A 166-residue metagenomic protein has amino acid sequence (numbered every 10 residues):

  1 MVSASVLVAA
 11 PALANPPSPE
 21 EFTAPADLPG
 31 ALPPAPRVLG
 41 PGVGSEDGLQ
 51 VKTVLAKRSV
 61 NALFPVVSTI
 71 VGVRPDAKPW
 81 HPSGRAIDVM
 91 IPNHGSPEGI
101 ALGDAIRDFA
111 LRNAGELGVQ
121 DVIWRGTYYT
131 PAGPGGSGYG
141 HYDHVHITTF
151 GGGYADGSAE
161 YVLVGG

Functional and structural regions predicted by a protein language model:
M1-N15: Secretory targeting and sorting signals
S18-Y128: Secreted/periplasmic proteins that engage bacterial cell-wall peptidoglycan
F109, G133-P134: Short glycine-rich, acidic/polar surface loops and turns
R112-N113, S137-Y139: A general structural signal for short secondary-structure junctions and capping/turn motifs
A132, G138-G166: Extracellularly exposed regions in secreted/surface proteins, prominently low-complexity, repeat-rich
